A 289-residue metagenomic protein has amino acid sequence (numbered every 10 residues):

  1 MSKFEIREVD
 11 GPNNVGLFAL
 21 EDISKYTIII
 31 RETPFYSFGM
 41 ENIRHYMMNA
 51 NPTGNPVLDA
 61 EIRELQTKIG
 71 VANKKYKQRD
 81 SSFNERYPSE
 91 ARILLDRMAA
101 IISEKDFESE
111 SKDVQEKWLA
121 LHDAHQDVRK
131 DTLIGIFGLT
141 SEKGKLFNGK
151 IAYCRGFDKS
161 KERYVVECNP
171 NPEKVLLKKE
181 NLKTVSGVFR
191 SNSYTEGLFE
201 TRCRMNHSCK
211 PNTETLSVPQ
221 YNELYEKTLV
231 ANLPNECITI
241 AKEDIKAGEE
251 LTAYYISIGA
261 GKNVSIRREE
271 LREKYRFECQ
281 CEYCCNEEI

Functional and structural regions predicted by a protein language model:
M1-Y153, K161, C168-K174, K179-I289: Conserved catalytic SET/PR domain of SAM-dependent protein methyltransferases, capturing the structural core that binds
